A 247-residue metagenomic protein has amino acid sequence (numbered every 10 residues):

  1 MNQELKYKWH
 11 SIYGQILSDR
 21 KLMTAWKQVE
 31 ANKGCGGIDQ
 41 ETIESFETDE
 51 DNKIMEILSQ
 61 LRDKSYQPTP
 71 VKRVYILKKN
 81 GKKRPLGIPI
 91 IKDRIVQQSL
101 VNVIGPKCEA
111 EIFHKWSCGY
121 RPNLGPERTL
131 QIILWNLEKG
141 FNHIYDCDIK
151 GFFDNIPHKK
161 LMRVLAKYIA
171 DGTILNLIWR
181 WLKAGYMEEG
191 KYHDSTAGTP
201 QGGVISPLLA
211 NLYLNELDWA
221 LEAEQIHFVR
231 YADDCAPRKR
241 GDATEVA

Functional and structural regions predicted by a protein language model:
M1-H10, N32, Q97, P122-K139: N-terminal start-of-domain structural block
M1-M55: Non-catalytic, polymerase-adjacent accessory regions of viral genome-replication enzymes
E4, G14-L17, S45, D49 (+8 more regions): Catalytic cores of large soluble enzymes that bind and process phosphate-bearing ligands
E4-Y7, T24, V71, K83 (+1 more regions): Sequence-level motif detector for i,i+2 pairs with an aromatic at +2
H10, R20-M23, Q40-E44, M55 (+9 more regions): Non-catalytic, well-ordered alpha-helical scaffold segments
G14-L17, E30-A31, C35, G105 (+2 more regions): Amphipathic alpha-helical interaction elements
N32, G36-E111, W116, Y120: Active-site substrate-recognition loop segments, prototypically the cytochrome P450 B′-helix/B-C loop
Q60-K64, P68-Y75, K79, I112-A247: Conserved polymerase palm-domain catalytic core
